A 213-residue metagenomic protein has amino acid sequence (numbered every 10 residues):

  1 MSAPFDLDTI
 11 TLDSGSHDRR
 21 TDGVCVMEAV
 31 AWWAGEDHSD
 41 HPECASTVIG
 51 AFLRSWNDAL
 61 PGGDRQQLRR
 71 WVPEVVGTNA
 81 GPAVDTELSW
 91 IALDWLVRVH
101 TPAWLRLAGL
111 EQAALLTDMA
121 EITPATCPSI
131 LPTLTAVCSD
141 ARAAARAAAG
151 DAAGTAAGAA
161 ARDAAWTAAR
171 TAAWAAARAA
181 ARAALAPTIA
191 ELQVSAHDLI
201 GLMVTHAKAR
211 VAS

Functional and structural regions predicted by a protein language model:
M1-S213: Short, glycine-biased loop/turn motifs at secondary-structure junctions and in low-complexity Ser/Thr/Pro-rich termini
